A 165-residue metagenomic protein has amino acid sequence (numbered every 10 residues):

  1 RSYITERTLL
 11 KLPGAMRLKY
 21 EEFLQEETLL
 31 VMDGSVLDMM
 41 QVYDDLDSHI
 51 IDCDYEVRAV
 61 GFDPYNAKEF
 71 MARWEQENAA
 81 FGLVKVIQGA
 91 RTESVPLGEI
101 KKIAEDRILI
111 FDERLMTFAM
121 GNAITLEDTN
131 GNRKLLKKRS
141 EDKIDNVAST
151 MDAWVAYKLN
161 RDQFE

Functional and structural regions predicted by a protein language model:
R1-Q88, S94, G98, R114-E165: RNase H-like, metal-dependent nuclease domains and their acidic two-metal-ion catalytic environment used
P96-D106: Short, surface-exposed amphipathic charged segments that create phosphate/polyanion-binding patches used for binding
R107-I108, R161: Active-site phosphate-binding and catalytic loops of NTP-dependent enzymes
F111: Phosphate/diphosphate-binding loops
